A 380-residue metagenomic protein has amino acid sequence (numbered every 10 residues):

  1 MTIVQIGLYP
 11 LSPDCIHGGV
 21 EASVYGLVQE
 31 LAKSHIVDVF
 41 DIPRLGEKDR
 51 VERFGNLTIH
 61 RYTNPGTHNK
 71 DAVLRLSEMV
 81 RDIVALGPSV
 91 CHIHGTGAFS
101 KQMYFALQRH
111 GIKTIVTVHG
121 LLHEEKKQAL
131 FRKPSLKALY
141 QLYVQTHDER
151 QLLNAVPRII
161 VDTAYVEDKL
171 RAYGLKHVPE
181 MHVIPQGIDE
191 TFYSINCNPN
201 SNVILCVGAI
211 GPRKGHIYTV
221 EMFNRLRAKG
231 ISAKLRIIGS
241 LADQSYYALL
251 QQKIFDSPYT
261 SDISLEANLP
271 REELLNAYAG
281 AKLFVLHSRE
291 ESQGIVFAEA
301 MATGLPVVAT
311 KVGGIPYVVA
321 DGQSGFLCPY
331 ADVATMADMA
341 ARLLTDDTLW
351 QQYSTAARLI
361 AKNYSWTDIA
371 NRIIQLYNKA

Functional and structural regions predicted by a protein language model:
M1-E47, G55-T58: N-terminal subdomain of nucleotide-sugar transferases
L122, L139-I159: Membrane-proximal helix-turn-helix segments that form the acceptor-binding/catalytic region of lipid-linked
Y165, G187: Carbohydrate-associated surface elements
V207, K234-L249, A267: Glycosyltransferase donor-sugar binding loop
Y247-E272: Nucleotide-activated donor-binding/catalytic signature segment of Leloir-type glycosyltransferases, i.e., the conserved
N268-L269, N276-A281: Short alpha-helical donor nucleotide-sugar binding micro-motif in glycosyltransferases
R289: Aromatic "clamp/platform" in nucleotide-sugar-dependent glycosyltransferases that forms part of the donor/acceptor
P306-A309, V319: Short hydrophobic beta-strand element within catalytic cores of glycosyltransferases and related nucleotide-activated
